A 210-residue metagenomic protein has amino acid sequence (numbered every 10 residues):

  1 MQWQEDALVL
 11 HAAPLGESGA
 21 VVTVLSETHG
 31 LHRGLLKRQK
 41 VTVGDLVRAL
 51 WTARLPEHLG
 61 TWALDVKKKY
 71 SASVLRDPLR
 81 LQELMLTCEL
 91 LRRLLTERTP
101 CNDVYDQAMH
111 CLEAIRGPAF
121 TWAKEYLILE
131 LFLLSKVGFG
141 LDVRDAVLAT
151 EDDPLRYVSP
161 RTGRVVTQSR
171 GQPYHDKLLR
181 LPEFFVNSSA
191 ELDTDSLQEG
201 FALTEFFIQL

Functional and structural regions predicted by a protein language model:
M1-V21, L25-L210: Non-catalytic alpha-helical scaffolds and adjoining flexible linkers that form interface surfaces for assembly
